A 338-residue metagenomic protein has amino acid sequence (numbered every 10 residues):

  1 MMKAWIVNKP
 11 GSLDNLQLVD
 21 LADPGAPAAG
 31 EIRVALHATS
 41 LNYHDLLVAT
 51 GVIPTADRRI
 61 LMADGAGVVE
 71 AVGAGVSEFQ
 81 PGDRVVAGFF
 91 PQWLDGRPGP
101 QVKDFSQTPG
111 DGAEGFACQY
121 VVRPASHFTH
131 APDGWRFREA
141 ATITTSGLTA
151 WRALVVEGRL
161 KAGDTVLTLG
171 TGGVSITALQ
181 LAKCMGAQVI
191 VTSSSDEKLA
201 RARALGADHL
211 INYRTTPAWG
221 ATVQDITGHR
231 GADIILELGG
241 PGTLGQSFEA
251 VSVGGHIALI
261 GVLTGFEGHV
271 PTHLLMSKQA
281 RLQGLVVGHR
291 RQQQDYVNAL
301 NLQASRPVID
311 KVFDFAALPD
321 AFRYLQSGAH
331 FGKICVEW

Functional and structural regions predicted by a protein language model:
M2, N8, H229, S305-V308 (+1 more regions): C-terminal capping/lid region of NAD(P)-dependent oxidoreductase domains
A22-T39, A49-G96, G112-E114, P132-G134: Glycine-rich beta-strand-centered segment in the early N-terminal region that forms part of a ligand/cofactor-binding
P91-L169: NAD(P)H dinucleotide-binding glycine-rich loop of Rossmann-like/cofactor-binding domains, especially the beta1-alpha1
S106, M185, D196, R203 (+3 more regions): Glycine-rich phosphate-binding loop and adjacent beta-alpha segment of Rossmann(oid) nucleotide-cofactor-binding
T165-T171, K183-Q246: Adenosine-nucleotide cofactor-binding segment
S175-I176: N-terminal Rossmann-fold NAD(P) dinucleotide-binding loop
